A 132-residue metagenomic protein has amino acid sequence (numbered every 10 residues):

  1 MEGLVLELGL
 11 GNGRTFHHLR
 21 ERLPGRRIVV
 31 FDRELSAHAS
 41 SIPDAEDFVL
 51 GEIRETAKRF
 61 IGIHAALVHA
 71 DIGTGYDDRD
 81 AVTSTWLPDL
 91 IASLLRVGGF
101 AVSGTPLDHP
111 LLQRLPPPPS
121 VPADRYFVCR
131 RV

Functional and structural regions predicted by a protein language model:
M1-R59: SAM cofactor-binding core of SAM-dependent methyltransferases, primarily the Rossmann-like beta-alpha-beta module
T15-F16, A37-H38, Y76-D78, H109-L112: Short catalytic/ligand-binding loop motif for oxyanion handling, primarily in non-cytosolic enzymes, centered on
R20, I42-P43, G62, A81-V82 (+1 more regions): Short amphipathic alpha-helical segments
P24, G62, L95-R96: Short conserved AdoMet
K58-L67: A short acidic, Gly/Pro-enriched loop at the edge of an enzyme's catalytic core that lines a small-molecule cofactor
D71-G73: Cell-envelope and extracellular/periplasmic
D78-V132: C-terminal substrate-binding/active-site "lid" region of AdoMet-derived donor-dependent transferases
